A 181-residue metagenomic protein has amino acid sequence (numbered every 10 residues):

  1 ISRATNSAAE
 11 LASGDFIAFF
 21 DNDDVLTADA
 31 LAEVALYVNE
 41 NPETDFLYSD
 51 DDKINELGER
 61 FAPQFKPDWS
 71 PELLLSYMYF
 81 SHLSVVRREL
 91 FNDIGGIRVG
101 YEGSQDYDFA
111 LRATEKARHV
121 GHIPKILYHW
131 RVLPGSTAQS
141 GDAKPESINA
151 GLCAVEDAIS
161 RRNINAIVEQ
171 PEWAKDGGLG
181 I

Functional and structural regions predicted by a protein language model:
I1-A12: Glycine-rich, basic loop-to-helix element that forms the pyrophosphate-binding segment of sugar-nucleotide handling
S13-G14, F80-G95, V132: Conserved nucleotide-sugar donor-binding and metal-coordinating catalytic region shared by glycosyltransferases
I17: Short aromatic/hydrophobic "clamp" motif used to bind/position activated sugar donors
V25, D29-F61, L133: Conserved donor NDP-sugar-binding/catalytic core segment of glycosyltransferases
F46, N55, V85-V86, G103-S104 (+3 more regions): Conserved active-site beta-strand element of glycosyltransferases/polysaccharide synthases
E56-Y79, N92: Short, flexible, basic/aromatic active-site loop/helix in glycosyltransferases
G95-L111, E146: Donor nucleotide-sugar recognition loop
V99-Y101, L111-W130, G135, A154-K175 (+1 more regions): Catalytic donor-sugar/metal-binding loop of nucleotide-sugar-dependent glycosyltransferases
